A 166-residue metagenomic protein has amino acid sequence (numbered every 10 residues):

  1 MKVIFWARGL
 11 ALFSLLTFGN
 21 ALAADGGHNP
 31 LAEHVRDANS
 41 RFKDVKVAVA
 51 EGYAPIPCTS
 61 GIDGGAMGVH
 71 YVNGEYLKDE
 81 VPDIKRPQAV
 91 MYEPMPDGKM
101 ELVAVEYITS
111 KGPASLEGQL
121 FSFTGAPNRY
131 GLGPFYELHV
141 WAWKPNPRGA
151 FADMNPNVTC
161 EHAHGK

Functional and structural regions predicted by a protein language model:
M1-L10: Bacterial N-terminal signal peptides that target proteins for export
F5, T17, V140-A142: Residues in intrinsically disordered, low-complexity segments of regulatory proteins
G9-T17: Bacterial N-terminal signal peptides
G19-A23: Sec/Tat signal peptide C-region and signal peptidase I cleavage site
A24-K166: Primary mode marks residue(s) on the alpha4-beta5-alpha5 output face of response regulator receiver
